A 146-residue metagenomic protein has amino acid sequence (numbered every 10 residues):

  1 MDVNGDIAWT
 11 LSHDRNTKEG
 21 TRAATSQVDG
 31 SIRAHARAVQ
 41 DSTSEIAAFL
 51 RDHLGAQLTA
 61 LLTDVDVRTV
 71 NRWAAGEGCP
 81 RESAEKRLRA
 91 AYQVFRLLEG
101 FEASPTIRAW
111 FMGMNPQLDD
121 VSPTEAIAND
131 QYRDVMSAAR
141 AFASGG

Functional and structural regions predicted by a protein language model:
M1-G146: Non-transmembrane "mature" sequence context
